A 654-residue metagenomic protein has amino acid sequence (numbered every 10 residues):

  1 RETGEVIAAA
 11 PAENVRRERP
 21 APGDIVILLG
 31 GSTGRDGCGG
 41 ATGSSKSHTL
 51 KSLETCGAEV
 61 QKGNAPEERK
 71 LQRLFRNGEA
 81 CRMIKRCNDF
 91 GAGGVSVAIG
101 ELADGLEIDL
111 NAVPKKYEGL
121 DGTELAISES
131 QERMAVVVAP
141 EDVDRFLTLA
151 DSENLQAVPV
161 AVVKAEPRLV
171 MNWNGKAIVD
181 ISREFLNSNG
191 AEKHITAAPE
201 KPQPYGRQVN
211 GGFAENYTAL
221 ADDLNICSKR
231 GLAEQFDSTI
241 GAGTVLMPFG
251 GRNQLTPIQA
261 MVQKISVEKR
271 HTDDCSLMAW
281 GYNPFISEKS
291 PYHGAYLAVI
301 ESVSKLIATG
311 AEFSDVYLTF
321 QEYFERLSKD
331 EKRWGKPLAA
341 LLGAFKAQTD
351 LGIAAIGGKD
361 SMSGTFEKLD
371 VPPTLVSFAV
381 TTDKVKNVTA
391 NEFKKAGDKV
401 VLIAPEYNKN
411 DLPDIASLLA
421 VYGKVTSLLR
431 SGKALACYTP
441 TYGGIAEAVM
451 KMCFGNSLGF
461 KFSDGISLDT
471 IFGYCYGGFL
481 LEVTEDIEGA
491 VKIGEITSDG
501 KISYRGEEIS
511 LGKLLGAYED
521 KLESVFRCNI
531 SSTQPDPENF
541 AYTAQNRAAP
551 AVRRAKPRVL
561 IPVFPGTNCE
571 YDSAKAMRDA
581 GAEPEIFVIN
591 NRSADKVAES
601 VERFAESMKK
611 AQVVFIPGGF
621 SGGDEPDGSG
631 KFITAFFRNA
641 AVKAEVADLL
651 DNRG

Functional and structural regions predicted by a protein language model:
R1-G622, F636-A647: Glycine/proline-enriched, intrinsically flexible loops and inter-domain linkers
D624-P626: Extracytoplasmic/secreted cell-surface and envelope-processing proteins
I633: Divalent cation-coordinating acidic motifs and surrounding scaffolds that mediate Ca2+/Mg2+/Mn2+/Zn2+-dependent binding
L649-G654: A short helix->loop->beta-strand "cap" motif at the edges of active sites that frequently abuts
